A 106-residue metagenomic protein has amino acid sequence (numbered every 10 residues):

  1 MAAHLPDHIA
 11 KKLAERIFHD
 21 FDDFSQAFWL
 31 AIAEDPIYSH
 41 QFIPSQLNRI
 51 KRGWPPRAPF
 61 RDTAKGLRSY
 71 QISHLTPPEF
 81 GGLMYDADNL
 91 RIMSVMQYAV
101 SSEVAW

Functional and structural regions predicted by a protein language model:
M1-Q71, T76-W106: Nuclease and nuclease-like effector domains acting on nucleic acids or nucleotide cofactors
